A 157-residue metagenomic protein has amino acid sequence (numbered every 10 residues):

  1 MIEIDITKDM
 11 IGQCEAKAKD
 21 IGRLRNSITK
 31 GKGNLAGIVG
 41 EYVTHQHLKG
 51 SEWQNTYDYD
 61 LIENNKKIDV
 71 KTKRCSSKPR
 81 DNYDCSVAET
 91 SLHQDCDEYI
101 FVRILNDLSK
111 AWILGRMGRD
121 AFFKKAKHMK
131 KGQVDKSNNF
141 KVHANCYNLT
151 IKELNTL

Functional and structural regions predicted by a protein language model:
M1-K66, K71-L157: Nucleic-acid endonuclease domains
